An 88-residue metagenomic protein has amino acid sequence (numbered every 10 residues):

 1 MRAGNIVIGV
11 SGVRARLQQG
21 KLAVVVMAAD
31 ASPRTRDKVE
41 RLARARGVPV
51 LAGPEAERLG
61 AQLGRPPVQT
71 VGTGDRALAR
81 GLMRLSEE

Functional and structural regions predicted by a protein language model:
M1, M27, T70: Conserved short-loop catalytic and cofactor-binding motifs
M1-V24: N-terminal first-folded block
N5, L51, T70-V71: A residue-level structural signature of the nucleotidyltransferase/glycosyltransferase Rossmann-like core
G12-V13, A31-S32, L78: Alpha-helix capping/helix-boundary segments
Q18-R41, G47-P49: N-terminal positively charged helical leader segments and presequences
A29, P54, D75: Short secondary-structure boundary segments
D37-P67: Mid-chain, well-packed structural core segment of small domains
E57-E88: C-terminal structural segments of small proteins and small subunits
